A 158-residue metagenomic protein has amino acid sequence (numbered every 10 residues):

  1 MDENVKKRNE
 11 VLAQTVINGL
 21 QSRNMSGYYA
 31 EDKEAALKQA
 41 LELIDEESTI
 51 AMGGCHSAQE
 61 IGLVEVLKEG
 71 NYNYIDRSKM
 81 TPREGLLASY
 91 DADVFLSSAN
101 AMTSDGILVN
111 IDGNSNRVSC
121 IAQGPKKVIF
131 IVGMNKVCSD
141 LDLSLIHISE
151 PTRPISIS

Functional and structural regions predicted by a protein language model:
M1-L145, S149: The feature marks the mature, well-folded catalytic cores of soluble enzymes
I146-S158: Single conserved hydrophobic/aromatic residue that forms the stacking wall/gate of nucleotide- or nucleobase-binding
